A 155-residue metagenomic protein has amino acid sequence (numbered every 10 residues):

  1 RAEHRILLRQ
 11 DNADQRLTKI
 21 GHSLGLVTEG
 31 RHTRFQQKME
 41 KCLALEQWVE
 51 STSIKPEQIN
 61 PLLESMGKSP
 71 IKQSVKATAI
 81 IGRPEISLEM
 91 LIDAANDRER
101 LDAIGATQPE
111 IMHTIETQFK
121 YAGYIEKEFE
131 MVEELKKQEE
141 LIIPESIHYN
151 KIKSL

Functional and structural regions predicted by a protein language model:
R1-E3, L7-L155: Extended, charge-enriched "interface" segments that sit outside catalytic cores
